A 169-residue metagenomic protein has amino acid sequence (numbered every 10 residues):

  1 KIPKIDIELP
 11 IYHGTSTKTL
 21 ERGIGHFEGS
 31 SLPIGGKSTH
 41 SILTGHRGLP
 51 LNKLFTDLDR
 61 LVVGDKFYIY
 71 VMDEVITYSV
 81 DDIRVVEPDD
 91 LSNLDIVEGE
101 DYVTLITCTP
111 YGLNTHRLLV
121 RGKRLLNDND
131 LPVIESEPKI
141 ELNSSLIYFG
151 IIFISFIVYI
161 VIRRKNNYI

Functional and structural regions predicted by a protein language model:
K1-L146: Solvent-exposed, non-transmembrane regions of membrane-associated and secreted proteins
V133-I169: C-terminal single-pass membrane-anchor helix
